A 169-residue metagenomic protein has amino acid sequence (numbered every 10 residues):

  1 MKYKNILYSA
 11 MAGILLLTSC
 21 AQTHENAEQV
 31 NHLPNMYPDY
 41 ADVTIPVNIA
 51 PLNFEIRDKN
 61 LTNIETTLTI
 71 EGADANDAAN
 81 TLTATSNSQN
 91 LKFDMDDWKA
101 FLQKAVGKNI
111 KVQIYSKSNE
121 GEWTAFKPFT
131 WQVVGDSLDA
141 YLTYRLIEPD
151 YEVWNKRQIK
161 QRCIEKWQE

Functional and structural regions predicted by a protein language model:
M1-A10: Bacterial N-terminal signal peptides that target proteins for export
S9-T18: Bacterial N-terminal signal peptides
C20-E169: Sequence signature of WD/YWTD-type beta-propeller architectures
